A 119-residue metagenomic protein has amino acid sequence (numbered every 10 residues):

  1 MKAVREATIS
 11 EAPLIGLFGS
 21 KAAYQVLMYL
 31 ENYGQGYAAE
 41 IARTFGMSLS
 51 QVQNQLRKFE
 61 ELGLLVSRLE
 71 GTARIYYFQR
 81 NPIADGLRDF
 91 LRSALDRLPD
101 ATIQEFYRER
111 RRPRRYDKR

Functional and structural regions predicted by a protein language model:
K2-S10, Q79-R119: Amphipathic alpha-helical dimerization/coiled-coil segments that flank or bridge DNA-binding/regulatory modules
K2-Y24: Short alpha-helical segments that sit at the start of domains
K21, Y33-Y37: Short capping segments at the starts of secondary-structure elements
M28, A39: Residues within the helices of the helix-turn-helix
E40-T44: A short acidic, leucine-rich amphipathic alpha-helix
S50: Key DNA-contact positions within bacterial/archaeal DNA-binding proteins
E60-E70: A short, conserved structural fragment
L69-I75, N81: Short, Lys/Arg-rich nucleic-acid/phosphate-binding segment
